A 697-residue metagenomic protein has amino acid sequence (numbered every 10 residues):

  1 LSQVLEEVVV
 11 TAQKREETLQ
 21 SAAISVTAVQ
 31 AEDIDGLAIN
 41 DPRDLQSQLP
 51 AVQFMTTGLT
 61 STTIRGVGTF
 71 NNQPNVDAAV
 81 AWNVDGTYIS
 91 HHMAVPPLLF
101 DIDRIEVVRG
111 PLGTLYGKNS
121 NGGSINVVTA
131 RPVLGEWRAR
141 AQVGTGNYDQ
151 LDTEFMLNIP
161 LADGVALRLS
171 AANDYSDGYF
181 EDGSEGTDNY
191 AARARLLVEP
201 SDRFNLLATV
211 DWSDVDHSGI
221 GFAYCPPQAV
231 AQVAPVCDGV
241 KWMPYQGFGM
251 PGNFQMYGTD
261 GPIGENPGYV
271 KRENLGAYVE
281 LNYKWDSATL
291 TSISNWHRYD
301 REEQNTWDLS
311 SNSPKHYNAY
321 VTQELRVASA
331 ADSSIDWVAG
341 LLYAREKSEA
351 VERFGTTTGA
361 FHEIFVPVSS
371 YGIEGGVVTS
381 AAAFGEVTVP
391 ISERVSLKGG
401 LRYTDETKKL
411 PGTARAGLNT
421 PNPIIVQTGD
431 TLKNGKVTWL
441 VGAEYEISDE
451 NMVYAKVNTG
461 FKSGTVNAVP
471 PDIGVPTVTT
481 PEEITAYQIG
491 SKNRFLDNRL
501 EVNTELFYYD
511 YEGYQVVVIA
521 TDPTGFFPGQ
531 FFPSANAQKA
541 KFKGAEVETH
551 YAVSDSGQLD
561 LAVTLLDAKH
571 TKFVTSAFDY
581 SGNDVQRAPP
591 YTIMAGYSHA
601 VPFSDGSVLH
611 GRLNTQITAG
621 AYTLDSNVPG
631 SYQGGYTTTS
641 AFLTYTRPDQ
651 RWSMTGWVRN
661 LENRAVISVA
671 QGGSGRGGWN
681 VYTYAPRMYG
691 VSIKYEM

Functional and structural regions predicted by a protein language model:
Q3-L134, I489: Acidic, small-polar-rich N-terminal luminal/periplasmic segments of exported/outer-membrane proteins
A78-A79, H91, F100-R109, T114-A192 (+6 more regions): Outer-membrane beta-barrel translocator/receptor signature
N126, L134-E136, Q142-G144, F155-G249 (+5 more regions): Periplasmic-side early beta-strands and strand-to-turn transitions of outer-membrane beta-barrels
L197-S201, V327-A330, S334-D336, L342-A344 (+2 more regions): Structural signature of Gram-negative outer-membrane beta-barrels, strongest in the C-terminal barrel of TonB-dependent
D216-P226, R345-F361, G412, L418-T420 (+6 more regions): Surface-exposed extracellular loop regions of Gram-negative outer-membrane beta-barrel proteins, predominantly
H316, Y320-A330, S370, G376 (+6 more regions): Outer membrane beta-barrel strand-and-loop segments of large Gram-negative receptors, especially TonB-dependent
V338, L397, Y508-D510, P533-D625 (+1 more regions): Gram-negative outer-membrane beta-barrel transporters
Q616-L624, Y645-M697: C-terminal beta-signal and adjacent terminal beta-strands/loops of Gram-negative outer-membrane beta-barrel proteins
